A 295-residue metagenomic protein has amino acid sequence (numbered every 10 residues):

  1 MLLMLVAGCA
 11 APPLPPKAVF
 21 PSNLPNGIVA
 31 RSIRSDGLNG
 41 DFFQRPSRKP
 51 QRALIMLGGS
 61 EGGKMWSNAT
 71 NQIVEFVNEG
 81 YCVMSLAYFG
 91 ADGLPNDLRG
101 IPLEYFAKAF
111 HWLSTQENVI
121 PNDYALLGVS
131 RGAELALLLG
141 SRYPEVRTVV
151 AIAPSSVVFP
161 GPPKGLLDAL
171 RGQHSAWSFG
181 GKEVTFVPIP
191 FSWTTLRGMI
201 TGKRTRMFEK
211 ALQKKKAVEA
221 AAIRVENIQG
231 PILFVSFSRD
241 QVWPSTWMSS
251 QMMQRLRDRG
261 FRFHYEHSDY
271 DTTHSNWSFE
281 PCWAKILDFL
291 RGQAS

Functional and structural regions predicted by a protein language model:
P12-R52: N-terminal cap/lid segment of alpha/beta-hydrolase-fold proteins
K49-Q51, L57-P95, Q241-S245: Short substrate-entry loop that stabilizes the transition state in hydrolases
N96, V235, W247-S295: C-terminal catalytic histidine-bearing segment of alpha/beta-hydrolase fold enzymes
D97-E117: Alpha/beta-hydrolase active-site loop
N118-S130: Alpha/beta-hydrolase fold nucleophile elbow
G128-L138: Glycine-rich nucleophile elbow surrounding the catalytic serine of serine-hydrolase chemistry
S141, T148-N227, V242, D258: Accessory cap/linker subdomain of secreted extracellular hydrolases
I228, F234-S236, D240: Short beta-strand/loop motif that positions the catalytic acidic residue of the alpha/beta-hydrolase fold
